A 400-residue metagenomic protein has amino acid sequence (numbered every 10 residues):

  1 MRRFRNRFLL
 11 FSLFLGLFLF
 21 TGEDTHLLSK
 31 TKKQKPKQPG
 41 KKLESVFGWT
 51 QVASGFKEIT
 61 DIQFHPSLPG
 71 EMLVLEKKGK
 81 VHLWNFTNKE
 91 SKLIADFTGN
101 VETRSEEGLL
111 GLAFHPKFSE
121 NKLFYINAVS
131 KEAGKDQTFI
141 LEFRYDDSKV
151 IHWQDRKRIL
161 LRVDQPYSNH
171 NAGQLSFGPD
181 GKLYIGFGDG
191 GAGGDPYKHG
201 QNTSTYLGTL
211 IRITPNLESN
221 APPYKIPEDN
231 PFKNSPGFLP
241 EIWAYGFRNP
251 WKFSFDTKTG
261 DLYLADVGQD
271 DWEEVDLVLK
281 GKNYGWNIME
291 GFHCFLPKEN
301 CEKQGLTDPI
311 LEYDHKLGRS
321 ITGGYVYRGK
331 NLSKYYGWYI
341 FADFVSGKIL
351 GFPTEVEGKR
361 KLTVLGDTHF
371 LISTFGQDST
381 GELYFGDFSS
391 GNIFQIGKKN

Functional and structural regions predicted by a protein language model:
R2-L10: Bacterial N-terminal signal peptides that target proteins for export
F11-F18: Bacterial N-terminal signal peptides
D24-F187, G191-G194, K252-G268, L317-E355 (+2 more regions): Acidic, Gly/Ser/Thr-rich repeat motifs that build Ca2+-stabilized beta-propeller blades
H26-G48, K149-W153, N220-S235, G291-L306: Blade/loop signatures of beta-propeller domains
T50-Q51, S91-T98, I151-L161, P222-P231 (+2 more regions): Beta-propeller fold detector
F86, F143-I151, I211-P222, V278-G285 (+2 more regions): Short loop/turn segments immediately following beta-strands, especially the blade-tip and inter-blade linker loops
G186-T203, W272-E274: Short, conserved, GDST-rich strand-edge loop motifs in beta-rich repeat architectures
K359-S379: Conserved blade-ending motifs and adjacent loop-strand segments that build the rim/top face of beta-propeller domains
